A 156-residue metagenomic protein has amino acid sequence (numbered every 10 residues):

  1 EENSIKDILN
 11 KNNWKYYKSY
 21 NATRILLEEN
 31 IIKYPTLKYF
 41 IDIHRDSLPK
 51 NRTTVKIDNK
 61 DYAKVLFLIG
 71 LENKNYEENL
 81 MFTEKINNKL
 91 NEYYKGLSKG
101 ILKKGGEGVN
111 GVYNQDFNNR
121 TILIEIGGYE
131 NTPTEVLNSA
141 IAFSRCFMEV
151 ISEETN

Functional and structural regions predicted by a protein language model:
E1-T36, S47-R52, I141, E154: N-terminal catalytic or cofactor-binding beta/alpha core of small enzyme domains
E2, Y39-D42, L66-L68, I122-I126: Structural recognition of the beta-strand scaffold that forms the well-ordered cores of secreted hydrolase catalytic
L9-K18, E28, L68-E77, E125-T134: Second-shell loop/turn segments in exported
N21-E28, K64, L80-N87, T121 (+1 more regions): Extracytoplasmic/secreted envelope proteins and their assembly/folding machinery, especially bacterial periplasmic
Y34-Y39, Y62-K64, G96-L97, N118-I122: Loop/turn elements at helix/coil->beta-strand transitions in domains of secreted/extracellular proteins
L48-E78: A short, glycine/acidic-enriched catalytic loop
N79-K104: Active-site-adjacent substrate-binding region of metalloamidase/peptidase-like peptide-processing proteins
I101-N156: Active-site-adjacent mobile loop/cap segments within catalytic or ligand-binding domains
